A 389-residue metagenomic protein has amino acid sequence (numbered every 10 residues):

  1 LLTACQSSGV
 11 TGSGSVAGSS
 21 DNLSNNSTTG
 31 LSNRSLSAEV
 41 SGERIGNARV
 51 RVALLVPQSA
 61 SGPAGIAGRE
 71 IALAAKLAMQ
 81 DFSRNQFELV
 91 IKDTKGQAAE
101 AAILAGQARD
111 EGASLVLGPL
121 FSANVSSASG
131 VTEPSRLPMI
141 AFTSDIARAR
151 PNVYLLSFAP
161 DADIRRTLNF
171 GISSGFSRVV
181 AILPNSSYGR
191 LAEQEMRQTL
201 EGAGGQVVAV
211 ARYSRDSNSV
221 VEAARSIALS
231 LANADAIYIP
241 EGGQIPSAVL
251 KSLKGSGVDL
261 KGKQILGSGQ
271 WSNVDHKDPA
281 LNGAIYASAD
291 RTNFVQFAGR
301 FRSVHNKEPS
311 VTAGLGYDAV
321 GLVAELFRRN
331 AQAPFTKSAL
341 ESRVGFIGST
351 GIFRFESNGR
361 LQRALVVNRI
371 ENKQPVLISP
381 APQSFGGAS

Functional and structural regions predicted by a protein language model:
L2-A4: C-terminal motif of bacterial Sec signal peptides marking the signal peptidase cleavage site
Q6-G9: Bacterial signal peptide processing site
R34-L73, T312: Extracytoplasmic "Venus flytrap"
R69-E70, D81, N85-A147, S157: Beta-alpha junction/loop-to-helix N-cap segments that form part of ligand/metal-binding clefts
A108-L120, I140-F142, R178-L183, L231-P246 (+2 more regions): Periplasmic-binding protein-like
L155-R212: An alpha-beta-alpha
A234, S247-Y317, R328-A331, A381 (+1 more regions): Extracellular/periplasmic periplasmic-binding protein-like sensory domains
H305-S379, A388: Segments of small-molecule ligand-sensing domains
